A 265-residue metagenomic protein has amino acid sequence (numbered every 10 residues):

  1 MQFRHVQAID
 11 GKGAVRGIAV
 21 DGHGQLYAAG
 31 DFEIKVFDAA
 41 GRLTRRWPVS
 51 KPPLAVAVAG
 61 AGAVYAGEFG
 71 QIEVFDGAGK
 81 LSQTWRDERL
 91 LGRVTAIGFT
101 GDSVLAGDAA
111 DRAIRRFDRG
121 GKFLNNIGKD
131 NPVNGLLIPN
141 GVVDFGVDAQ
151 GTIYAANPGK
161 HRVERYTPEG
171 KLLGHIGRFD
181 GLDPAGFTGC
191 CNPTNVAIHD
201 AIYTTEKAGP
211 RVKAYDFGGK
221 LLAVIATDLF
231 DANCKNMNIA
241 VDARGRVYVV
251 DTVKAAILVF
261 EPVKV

Functional and structural regions predicted by a protein language model:
M1-V265: Eukaryotic scaffold repeat domains enriched in small/polar residues
